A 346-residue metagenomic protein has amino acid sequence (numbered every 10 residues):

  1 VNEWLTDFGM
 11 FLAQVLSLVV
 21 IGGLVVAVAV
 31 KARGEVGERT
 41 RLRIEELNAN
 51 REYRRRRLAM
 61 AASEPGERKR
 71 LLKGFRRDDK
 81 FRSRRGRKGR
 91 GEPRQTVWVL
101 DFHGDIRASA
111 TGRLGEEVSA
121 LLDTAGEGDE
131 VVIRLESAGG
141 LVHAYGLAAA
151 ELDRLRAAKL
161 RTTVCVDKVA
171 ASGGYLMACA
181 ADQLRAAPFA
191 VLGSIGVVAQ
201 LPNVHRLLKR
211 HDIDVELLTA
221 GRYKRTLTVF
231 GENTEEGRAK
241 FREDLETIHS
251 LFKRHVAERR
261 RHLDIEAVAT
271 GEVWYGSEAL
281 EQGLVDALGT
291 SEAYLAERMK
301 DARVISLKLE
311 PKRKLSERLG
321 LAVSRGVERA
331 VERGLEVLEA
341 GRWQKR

Functional and structural regions predicted by a protein language model:
V1-T163, K168-A170, A181-A187, V198-R346: N-terminal organellar transit peptides
G174: DNA breakage-rejoining catalytic core of tyrosine-based enzymes
